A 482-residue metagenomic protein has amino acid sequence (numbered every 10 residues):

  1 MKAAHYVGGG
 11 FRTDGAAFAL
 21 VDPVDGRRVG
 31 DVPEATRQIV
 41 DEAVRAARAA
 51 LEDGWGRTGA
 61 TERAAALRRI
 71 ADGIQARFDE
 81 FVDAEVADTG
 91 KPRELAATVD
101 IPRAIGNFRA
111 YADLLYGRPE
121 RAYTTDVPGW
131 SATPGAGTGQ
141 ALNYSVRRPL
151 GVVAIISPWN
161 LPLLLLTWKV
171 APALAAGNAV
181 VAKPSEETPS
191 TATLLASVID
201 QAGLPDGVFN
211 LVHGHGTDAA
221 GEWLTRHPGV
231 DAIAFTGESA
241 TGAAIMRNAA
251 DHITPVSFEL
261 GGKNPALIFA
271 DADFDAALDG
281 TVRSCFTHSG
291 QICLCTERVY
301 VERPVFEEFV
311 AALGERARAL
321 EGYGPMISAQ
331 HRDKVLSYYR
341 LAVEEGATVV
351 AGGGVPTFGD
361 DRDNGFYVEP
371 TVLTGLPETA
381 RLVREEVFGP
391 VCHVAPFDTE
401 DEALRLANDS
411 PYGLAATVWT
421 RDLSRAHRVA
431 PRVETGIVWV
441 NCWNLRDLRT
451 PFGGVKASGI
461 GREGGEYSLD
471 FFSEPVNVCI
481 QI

Functional and structural regions predicted by a protein language model:
M1-A87: Short, structured beta/alpha segment
A19, P33, G56, H213 (+4 more regions): A structural signal for short, well-ordered beta-strand elements
D25-D31, V230, L267, D360-I482: Conserved C-terminal structural/oligomerization subdomain of aldehyde/semialdehyde dehydrogenase
G26, R63, E85, G177 (+8 more regions): Residue-level signal for inorganic ion chemistry
L51, W55, A71-F78, V82 (+19 more regions): Structural signal for hydrophobic packing residues in well-ordered secondary-structure cores of soluble enzyme domains
G56-R57, A65-L166, N210: N-terminal Rossmann NAD(P)-binding subdomain characteristic of aldehyde/semialdehyde dehydrogenases
E120-A276, F397: Rossmann-like NAD(P) dinucleotide-binding subdomain of oxidoreductase/dehydrogenase enzymes
A232, A240-P377, V440: ALDH superfamily catalytic-core signature
